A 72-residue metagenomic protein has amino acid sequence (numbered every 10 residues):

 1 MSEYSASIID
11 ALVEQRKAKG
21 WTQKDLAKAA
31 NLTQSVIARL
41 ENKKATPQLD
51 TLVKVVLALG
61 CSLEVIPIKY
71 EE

Functional and structural regions predicted by a protein language model:
M1-E14, Y70-E72: N-terminal flexible/basic segments that precede or flank functional cores
E3-S7, W21, K43-D50: Residues at secondary-structure transition points
D10-K28: Short basic helix-loop element that most often maps to the first helix and adjoining turn of HTH DNA-binding modules
L12, Q23, Q34, L49-L52: Helix-turn-helix DNA-binding elements, focusing on the entry/boundary residues of the two helices that contact DNA
A30, K69-Y70: Conserved beta-strand edge residues that scaffold enzyme active sites
N31-T46: Recognition helix of helix-turn-helix/homeodomain-like DNA-binding domains that insert into the DNA major groove
N42, P67-I68: Short, conserved catalytic or interaction motifs in soluble domains
D50-V65: DNA major-groove recognition helix of helix-turn-helix/homeodomain DNA-binding modules
